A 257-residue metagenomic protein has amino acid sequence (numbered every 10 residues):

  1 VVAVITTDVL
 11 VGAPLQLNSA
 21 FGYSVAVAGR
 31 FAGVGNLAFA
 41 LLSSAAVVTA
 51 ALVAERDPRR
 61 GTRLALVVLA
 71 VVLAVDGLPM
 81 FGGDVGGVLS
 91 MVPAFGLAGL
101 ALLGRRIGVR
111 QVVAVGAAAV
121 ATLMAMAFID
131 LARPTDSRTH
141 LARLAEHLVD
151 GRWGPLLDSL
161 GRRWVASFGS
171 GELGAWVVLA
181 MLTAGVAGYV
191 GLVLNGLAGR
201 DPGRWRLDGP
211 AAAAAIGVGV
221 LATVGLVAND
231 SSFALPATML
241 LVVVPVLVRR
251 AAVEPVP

Functional and structural regions predicted by a protein language model:
V1-Y23, V113, A119-G151: Aromatic-rich transmembrane-lumenal/periplasmic boundary elements in polytopic membrane proteins
A20-L42, M80-F81, L144-V177: Short aromatic-rich membrane-water interface segments that cap or initiate transmembrane helices in multi-pass membrane
A28-P79: Alpha-helical transmembrane segments of multi-pass inner-membrane proteins
A32-V53, S90-G104, V178-Y189, L240-P255: Hydrophobic cores of alpha-helical transmembrane segments in multi-pass inner/ER membrane proteins, independent
E55-R60, I107-G108, V190-R200, R249-P257: Membrane-interface capping segments at transmembrane-helix boundaries
R60-R63, G104-A117: Membrane-interfacial entry segments at the cytosolic side of transmembrane helices
L64-A74, P93-F95, V115-L123, G151-P155 (+2 more regions): Hydrophobic membrane-spanning alpha-helices of multi-pass integral membrane proteins
V72-M91, G191-V242: Membrane-water interface signatures at transmembrane helix termini and the short loops that connect adjacent helices
